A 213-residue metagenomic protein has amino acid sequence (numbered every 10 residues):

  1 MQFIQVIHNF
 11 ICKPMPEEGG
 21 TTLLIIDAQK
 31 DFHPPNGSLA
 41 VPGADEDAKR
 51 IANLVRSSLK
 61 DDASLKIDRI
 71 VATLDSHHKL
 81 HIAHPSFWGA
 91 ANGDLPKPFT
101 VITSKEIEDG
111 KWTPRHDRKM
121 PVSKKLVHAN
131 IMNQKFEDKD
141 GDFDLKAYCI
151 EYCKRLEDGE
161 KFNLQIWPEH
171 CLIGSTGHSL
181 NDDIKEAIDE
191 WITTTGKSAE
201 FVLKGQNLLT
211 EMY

Functional and structural regions predicted by a protein language model:
M1-V202, L208-M212: Active-site acidic carboxylates
